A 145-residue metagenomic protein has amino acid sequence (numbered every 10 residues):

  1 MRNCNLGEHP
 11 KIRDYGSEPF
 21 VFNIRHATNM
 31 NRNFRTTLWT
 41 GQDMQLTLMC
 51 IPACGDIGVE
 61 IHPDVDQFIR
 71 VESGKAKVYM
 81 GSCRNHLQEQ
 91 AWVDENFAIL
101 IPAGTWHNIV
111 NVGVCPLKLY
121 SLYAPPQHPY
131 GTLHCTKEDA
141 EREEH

Functional and structural regions predicted by a protein language model:
M1-Q45, G58, A91, C135-H145: A short, N-terminal "cap"/entry segment at the start of jelly-roll beta-barrel domains of the cupin/DSBH fold
F34, L38-M44, C54-V71, H86-L87: A short beta-loop-beta micro-motif enriched in histidine and acidic residues
T37, L46-C50, F68, Q90 (+2 more regions): Conserved hydrophobic/aromatic beta-strand scaffold that supports enzyme active sites
M44, A53, D64, K75 (+2 more regions): A generic "binding-loop/recognition-motif" signal
C50-P52, P63-V78, S82, L122: Short, conserved beta-strand element in jelly-roll/cupin
I57-V59, V78-Y79, I101, H107-G113: Short beta-strand His + acidic residue motifs that chelate non-heme Fe in jelly-roll/DSBH and cupin folds
F68, C115-G131: A short hydrophobic beta-strand segment most commonly corresponding to one strand of the jelly-roll/cupin
C83-A103: Short acidic-glycine-tyrosine-enriched beta hairpin
